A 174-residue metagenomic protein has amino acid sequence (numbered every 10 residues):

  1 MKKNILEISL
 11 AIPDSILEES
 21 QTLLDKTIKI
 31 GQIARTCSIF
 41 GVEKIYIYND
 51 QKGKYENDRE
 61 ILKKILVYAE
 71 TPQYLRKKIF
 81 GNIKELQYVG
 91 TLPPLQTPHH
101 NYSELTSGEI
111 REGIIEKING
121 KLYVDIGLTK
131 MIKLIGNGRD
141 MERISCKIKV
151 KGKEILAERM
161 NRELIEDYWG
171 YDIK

Functional and structural regions predicted by a protein language model:
K2-K174: RNA substrate-binding interface of SAM-dependent RNA methyltransferases
